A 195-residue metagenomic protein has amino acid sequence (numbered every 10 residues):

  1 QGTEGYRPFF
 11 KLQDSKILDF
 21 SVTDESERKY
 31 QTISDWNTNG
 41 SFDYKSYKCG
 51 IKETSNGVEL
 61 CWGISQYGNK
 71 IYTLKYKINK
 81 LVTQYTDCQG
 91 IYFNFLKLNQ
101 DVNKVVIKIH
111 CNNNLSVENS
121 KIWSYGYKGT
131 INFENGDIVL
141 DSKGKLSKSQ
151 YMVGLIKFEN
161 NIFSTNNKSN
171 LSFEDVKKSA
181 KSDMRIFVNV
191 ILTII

Functional and structural regions predicted by a protein language model:
Q1-I195: Lumenal/extracellular ectodomains and adaptor appendage modules of the eukaryotic vesicle/secretory system
